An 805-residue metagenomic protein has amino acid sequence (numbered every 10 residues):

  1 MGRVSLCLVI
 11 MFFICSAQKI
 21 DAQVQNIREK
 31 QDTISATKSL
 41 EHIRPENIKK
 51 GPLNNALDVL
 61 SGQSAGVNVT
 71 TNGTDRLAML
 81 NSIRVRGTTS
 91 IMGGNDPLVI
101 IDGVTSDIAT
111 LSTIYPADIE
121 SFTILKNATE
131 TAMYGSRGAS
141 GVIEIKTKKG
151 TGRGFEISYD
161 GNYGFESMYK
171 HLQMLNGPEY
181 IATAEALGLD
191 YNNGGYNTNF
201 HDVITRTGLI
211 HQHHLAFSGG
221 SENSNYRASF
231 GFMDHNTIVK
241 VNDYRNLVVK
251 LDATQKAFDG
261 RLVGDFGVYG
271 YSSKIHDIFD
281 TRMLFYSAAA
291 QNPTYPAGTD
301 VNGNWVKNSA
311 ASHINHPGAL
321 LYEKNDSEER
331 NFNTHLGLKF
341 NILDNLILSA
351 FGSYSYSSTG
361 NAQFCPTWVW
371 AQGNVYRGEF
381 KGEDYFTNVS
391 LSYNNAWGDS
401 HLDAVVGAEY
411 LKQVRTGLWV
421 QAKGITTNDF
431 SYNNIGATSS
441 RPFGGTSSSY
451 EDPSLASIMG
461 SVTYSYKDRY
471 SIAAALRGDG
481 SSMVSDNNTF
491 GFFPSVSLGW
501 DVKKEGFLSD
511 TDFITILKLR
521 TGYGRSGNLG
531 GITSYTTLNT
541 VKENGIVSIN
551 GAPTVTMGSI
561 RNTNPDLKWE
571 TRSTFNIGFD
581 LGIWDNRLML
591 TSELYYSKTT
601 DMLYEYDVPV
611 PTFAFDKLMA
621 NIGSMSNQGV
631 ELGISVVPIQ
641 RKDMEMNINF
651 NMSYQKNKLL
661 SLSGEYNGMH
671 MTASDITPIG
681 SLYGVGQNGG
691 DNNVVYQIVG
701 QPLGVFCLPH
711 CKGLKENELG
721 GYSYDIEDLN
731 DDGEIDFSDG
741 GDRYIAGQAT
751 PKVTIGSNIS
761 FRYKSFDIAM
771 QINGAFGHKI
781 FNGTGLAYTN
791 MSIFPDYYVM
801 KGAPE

Functional and structural regions predicted by a protein language model:
M1-A257, L262-Y271, P317, N331-N333 (+6 more regions): Short, small/polar-rich motifs associated with maturation and membrane association, primarily at protein termini
R3, G208-H211, N246, D252-F258 (+5 more regions): Extracellular/periplasmic, surface-exposed regions of secreted and cell-surface proteins
V99, Y464, L729, F761: Short aromatic-centered micro-motifs
S158-N193, Q421, A620, V637-A749 (+2 more regions): Conserved small-residue
D190, S481, A775-E805: Extracytoplasmic gating/loop element in the C-terminal half of outer-membrane beta-barrel translocons and assembly
Q212, R282-P317: Acidic, glycine-rich flexible loop segments
I275-A289, L659-N667: Low-complexity intrinsically disordered tracts that form flexible linkers/tails across taxa
Q748-G783: Glycine-rich, aromatic-lined ligand/substrate-binding cores of catalytic and carbohydrate-binding domains
